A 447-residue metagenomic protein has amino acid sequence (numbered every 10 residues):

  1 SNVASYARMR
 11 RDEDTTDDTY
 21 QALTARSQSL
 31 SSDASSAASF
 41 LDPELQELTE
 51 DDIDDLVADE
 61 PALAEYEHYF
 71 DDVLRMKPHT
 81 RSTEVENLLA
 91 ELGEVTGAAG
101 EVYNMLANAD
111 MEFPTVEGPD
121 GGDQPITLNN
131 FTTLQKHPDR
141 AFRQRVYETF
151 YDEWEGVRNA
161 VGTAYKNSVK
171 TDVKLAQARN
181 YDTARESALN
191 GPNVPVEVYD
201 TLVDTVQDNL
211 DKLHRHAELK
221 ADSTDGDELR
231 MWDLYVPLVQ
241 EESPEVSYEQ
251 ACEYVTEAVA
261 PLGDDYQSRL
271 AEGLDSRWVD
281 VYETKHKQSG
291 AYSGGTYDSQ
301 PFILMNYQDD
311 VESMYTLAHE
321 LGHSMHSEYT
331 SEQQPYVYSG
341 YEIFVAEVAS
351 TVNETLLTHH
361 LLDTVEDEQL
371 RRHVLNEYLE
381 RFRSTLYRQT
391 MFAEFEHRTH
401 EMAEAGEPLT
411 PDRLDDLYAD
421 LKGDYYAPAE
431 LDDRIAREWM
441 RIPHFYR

Functional and structural regions predicted by a protein language model:
S1-Q240, K422: A well-structured
Q135-F150, S187-D200, D233-E242, D298-V311 (+4 more regions): Glycine- and acidic
N180, Q308-T330, E347-S350, T355 (+1 more regions): Active-site recognition of the HExxH zinc-binding catalytic motif
E242-Q250, Y254, P261, T296-A318: Short pre-active-site segment immediately N-terminal to the catalytic Zn-binding motif
P244-V246, V279-S299: Catalytic zinc-binding patch centered on the HExxH motif and its immediate surroundings that defines zinc-dependent
E257-S268, G294, H323, S327-P335 (+2 more regions): Conserved helix-loop functional segments at active or binding sites
S327-Y378: Helical catalytic core of nucleic-acid polymerases
H359-Y446: Long, amphipathic alpha-helical stalk/connector segments used for oligomerization, subunit docking, or mechanical
